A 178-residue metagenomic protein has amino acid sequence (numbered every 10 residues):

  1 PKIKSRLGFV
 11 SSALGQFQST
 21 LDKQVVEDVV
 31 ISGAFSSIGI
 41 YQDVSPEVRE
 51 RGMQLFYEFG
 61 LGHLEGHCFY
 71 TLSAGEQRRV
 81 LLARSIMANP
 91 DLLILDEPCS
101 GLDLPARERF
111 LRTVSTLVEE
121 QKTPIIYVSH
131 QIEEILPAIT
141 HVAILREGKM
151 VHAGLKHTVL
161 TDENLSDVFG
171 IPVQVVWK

Functional and structural regions predicted by a protein language model:
S12-T71: ABC-family P-loop ATPase nucleotide-binding domains
L82-A83: Hydrophobic anchor residue at the start of the ABC signature
N89: Conserved catalytic motifs of ABC-family nucleotide-binding domains
L93-D96: Catalytic Walker B motif of ABC-type/P-loop ATPase nucleotide-binding domains
S129-H130: H-loop/switch region of ABC-family ATPase nucleotide-binding domains
I135-P137: A short, surface-exposed alpha-helical micro-motif characterized by mixed small hydrophobic and charged/polar residues
